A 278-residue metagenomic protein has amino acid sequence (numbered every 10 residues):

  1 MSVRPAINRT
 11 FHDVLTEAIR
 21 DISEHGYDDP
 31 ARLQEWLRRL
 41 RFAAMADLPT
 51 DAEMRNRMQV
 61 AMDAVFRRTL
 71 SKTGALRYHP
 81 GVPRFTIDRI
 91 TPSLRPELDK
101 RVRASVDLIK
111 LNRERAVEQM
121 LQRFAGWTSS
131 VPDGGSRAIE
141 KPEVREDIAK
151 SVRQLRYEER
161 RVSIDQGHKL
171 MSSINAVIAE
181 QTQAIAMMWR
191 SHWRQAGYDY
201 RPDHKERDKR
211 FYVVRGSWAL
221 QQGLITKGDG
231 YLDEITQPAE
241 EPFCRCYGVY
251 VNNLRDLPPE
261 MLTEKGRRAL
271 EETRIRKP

Functional and structural regions predicted by a protein language model:
M1-E158, G167, D233, Y250-P278: N-terminal leader/targeting and assembly helices and adjacent pre-domain segments
R153-E264: Acidic, glycine-rich two-metal-ion catalytic cores of nucleic acid-processing enzymes
